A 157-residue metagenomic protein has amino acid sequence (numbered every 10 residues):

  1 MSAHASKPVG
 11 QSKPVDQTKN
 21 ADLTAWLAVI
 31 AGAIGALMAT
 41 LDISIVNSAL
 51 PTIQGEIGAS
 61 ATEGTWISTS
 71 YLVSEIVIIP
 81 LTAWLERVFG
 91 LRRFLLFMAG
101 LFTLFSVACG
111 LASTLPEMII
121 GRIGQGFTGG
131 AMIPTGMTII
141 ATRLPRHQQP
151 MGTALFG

Functional and structural regions predicted by a protein language model:
S2-G157: Transmembrane-helix bundle of Major Facilitator Superfamily
